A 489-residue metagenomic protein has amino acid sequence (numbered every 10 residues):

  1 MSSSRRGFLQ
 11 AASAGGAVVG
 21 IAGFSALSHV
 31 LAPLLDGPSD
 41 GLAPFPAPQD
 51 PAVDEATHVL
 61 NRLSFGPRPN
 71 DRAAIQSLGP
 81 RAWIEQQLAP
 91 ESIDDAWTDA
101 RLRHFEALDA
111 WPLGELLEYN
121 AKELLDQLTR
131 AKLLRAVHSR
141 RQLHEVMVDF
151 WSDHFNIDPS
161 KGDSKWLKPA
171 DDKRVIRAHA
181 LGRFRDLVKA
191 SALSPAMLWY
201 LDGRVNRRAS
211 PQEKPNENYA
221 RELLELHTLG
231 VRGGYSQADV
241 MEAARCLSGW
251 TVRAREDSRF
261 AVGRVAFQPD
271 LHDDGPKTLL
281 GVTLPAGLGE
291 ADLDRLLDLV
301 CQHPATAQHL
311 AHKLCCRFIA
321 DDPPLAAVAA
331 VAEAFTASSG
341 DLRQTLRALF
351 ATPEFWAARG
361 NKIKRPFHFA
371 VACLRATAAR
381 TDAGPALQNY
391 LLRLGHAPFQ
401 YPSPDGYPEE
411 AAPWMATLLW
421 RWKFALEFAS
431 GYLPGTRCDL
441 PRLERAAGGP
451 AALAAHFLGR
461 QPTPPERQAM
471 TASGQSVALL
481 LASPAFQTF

Functional and structural regions predicted by a protein language model:
M1-G16: N-terminal secretory signal peptides and thylakoid transit peptides that target proteins across membranes
A12, Q76-G79, L88, S191 (+2 more regions): A general structural motif at alpha-helix termini
G16-F24, S164-A379: Active-site substrate-binding loop specific to GH73 endo-beta-N-acetylglucosaminidase modules in bacterial autolysins
V19, D95, R140, H144 (+5 more regions): Amphipathic alpha-helical interaction segments
F24-P38: Signal peptide processing junction and immediate N-terminal pro/mature segment of secreted/exported proteins
L35-A43, A47-D71, H303, A307-S338 (+2 more regions): Flexible, low-complexity segments enriched for small/polar residues
P69-P169, V175: N-terminal accessory alpha/beta regions
D126-R130, K189-S194, A348, S473-G474 (+1 more regions): Solvent-exposed, amphipathic alpha-helical "stalk/arm" or coiled-coil-like segments used as scaffolds
